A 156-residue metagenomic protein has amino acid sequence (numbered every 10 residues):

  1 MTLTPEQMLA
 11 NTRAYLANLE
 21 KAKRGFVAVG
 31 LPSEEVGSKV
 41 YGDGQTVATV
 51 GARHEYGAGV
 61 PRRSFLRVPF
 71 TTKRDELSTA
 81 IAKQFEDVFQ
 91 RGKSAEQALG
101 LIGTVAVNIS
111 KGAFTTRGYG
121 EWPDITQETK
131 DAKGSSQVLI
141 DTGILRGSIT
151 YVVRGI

Functional and structural regions predicted by a protein language model:
M1-I156: Short, Lys/Arg-rich flexible segments
